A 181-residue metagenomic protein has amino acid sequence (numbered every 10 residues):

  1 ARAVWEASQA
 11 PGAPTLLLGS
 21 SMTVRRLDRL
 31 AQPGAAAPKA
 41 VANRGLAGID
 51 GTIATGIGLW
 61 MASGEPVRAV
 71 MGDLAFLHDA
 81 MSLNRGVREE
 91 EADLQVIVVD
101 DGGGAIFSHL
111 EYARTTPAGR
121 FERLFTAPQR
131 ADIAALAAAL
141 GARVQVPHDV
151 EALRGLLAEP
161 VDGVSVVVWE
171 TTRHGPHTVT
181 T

Functional and structural regions predicted by a protein language model:
A1-G64: Active-site diphosphate/adenylate-binding microenvironment
A13-T15, P66-R68, D93-Q95, D162-V166: Residue-level preference for the first positions of well-ordered beta-strands
L17-G19, V70-M71, V96-D100, V168-T172: Short beta-strand segments
L27-Q32, T52, A80-L83, I106-E111 (+1 more regions): Short acidic, glycine/serine/threonine-rich loops at helix termini
G34-A36, Y112-T116, G163: Short, hinge-like loop/turn segments at secondary-structure boundaries
E65-R130: Conserved thiamine diphosphate
E111-L156: Conserved thiamine diphosphate
V150-T181: Glycine/aspartate-rich loop-and-adjacent alpha/beta segment that forms the canonical ThDP
